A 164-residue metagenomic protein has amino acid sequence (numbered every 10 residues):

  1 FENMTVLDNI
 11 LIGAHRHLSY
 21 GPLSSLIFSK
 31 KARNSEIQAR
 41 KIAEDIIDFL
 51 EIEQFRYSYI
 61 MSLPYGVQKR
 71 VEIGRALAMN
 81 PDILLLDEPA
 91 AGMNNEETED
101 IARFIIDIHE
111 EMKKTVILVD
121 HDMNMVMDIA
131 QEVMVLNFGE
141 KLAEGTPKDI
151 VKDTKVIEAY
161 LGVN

Functional and structural regions predicted by a protein language model:
F1-N164: Glycine-rich phosphate-binding loops of nucleotide-dependent enzymes
